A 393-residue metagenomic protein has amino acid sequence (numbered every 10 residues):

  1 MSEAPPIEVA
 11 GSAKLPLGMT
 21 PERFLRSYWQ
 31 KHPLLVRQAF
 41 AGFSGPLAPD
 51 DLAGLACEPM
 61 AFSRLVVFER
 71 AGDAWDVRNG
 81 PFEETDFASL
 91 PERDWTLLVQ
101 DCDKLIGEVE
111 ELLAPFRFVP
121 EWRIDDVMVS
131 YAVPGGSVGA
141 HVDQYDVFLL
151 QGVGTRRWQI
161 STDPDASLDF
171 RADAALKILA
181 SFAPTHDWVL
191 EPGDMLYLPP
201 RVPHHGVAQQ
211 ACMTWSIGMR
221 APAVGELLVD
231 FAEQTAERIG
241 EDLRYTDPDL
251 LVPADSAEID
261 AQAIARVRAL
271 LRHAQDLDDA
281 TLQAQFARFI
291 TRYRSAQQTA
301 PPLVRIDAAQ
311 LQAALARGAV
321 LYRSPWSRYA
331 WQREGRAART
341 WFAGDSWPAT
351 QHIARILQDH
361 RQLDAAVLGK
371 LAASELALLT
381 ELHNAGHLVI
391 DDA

Functional and structural regions predicted by a protein language model:
S2-S27, A41-D194, V202, V207-R244 (+1 more regions): Active-site region of the double-stranded beta-helix
S2-V9, K31, G344-A393: Long, charge-rich, low-complexity alpha-helical segments
K14-G18, V77-G80, D194-L196, Q310-W326: Short, solvent-exposed secondary-structure boundary motifs
Q30-K31, D94, I124-D126, G335-A337 (+1 more regions): Sequence-level motif detector for i,i+2 pairs with an aromatic at +2
A232-L311: C-terminal amphipathic alpha-helical segment
Q275-D359, T380, D391-A393: Acidic, low-complexity/disordered tracts enriched in E/D and polar residues
